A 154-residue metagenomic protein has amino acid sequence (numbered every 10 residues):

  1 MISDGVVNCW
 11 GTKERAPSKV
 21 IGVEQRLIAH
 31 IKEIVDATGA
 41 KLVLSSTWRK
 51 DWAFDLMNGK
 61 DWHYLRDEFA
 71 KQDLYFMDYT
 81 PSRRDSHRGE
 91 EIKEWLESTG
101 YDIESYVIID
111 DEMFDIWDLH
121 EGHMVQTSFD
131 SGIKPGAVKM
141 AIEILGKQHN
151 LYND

Functional and structural regions predicted by a protein language model:
M1-G39: Active-site neighborhood of HAD-like aspartate-dependent phosphohydrolases
D4, I31-V35, L44, Y79-E90: Charged, low-complexity, helix/coiled-coil-prone segments
D4, S18, A29-K32, D51 (+4 more regions): Residue-level marker of intrinsically disordered, low-complexity segments enriched for small/polar residues
N8-C9, D51-D55, F114-L119: Short catalytic/ligand-binding loop motif for oxyanion handling, primarily in non-cytosolic enzymes, centered on
T12, D36, L56-M57, L119-G122: Short amphipathic alpha-helical segments
I21-E24, D51-D55, R83-S86: Acidic-and-aromatic substrate-binding clefts and catalytic sites of carbohydrate-active enzymes
V35-D61, T80: Substrate-recognition element of Asp-dependent hydrolases with the DxDx(T/V) motif
G59-D154: C-terminal cap/substrate-recognition subdomain and adjoining C-terminal extension of metal-dependent phosphatase-like
